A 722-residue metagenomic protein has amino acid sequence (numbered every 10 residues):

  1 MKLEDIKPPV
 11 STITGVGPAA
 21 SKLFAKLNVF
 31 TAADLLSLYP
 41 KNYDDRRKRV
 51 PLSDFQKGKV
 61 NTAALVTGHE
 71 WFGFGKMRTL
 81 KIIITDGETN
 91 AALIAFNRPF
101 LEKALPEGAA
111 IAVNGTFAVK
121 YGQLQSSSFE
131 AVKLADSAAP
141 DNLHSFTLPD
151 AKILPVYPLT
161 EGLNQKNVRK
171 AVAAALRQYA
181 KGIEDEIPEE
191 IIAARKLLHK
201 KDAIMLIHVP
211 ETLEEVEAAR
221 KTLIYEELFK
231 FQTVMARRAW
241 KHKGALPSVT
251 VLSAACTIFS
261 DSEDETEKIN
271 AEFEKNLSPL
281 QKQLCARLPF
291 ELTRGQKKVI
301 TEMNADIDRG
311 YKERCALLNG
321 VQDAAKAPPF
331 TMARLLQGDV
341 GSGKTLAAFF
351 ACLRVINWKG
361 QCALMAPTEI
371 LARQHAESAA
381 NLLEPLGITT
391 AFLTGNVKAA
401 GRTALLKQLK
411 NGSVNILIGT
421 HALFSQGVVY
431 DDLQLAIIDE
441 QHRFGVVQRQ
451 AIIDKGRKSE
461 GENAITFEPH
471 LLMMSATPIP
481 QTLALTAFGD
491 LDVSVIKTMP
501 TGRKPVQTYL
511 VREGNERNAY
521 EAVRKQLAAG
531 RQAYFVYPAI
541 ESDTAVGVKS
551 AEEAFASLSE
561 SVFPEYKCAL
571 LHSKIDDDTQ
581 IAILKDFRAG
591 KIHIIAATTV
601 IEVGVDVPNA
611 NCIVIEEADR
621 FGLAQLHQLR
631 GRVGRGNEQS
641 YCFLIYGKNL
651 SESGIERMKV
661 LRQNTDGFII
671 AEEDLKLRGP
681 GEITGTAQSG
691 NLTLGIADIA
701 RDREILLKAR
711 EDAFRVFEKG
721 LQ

Functional and structural regions predicted by a protein language model:
M1-I13, K22, F231: Long, highly charged, low-complexity intrinsically disordered interaction regions that mediate electrostatic DNA/RNA
K41-V60: Short boundary/loop segments of OB/S1/cold-shock single-stranded nucleic-acid-binding domains
Q56-K76, G115: Structural detector for short beta-strands of small beta-barrel domains
F72-E263, E267-A286: Upstream accessory/linker segments immediately N-terminal to the RecA-like ATPase cores of bacterial MutS and a subset
C256, E265-I269, R309, R314-A316 (+2 more regions): Inter-lobe coupling/hinge segments of SF2-like helicase ATPases
F290-E313: N-terminal pre-P-loop "Q-motif" helix
Y641, L650-Q722: C-terminal accessory region of SF2 helicases/translocases
